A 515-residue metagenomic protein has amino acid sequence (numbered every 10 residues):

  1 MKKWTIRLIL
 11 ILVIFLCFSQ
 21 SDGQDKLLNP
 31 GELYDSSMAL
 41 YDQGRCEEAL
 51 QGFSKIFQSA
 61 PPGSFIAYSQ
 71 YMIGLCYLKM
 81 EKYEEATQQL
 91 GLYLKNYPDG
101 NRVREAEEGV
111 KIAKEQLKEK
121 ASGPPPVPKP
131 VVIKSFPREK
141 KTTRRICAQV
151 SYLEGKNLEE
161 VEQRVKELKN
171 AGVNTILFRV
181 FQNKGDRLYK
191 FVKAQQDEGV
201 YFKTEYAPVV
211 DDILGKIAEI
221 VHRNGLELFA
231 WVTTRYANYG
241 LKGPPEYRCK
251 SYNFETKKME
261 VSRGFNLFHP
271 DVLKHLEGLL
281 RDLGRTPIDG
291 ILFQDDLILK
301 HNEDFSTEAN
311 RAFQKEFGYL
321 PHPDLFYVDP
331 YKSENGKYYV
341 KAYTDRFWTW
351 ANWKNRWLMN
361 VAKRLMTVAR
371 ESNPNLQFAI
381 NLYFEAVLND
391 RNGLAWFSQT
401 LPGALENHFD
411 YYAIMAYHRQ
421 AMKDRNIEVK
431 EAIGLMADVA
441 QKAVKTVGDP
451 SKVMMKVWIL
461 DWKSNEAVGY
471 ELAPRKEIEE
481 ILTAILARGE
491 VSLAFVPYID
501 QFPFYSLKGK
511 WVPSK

Functional and structural regions predicted by a protein language model:
L27, F57-I66, Y93-G109: Short solvent-exposed coil/turn linkers within tandem alpha-helical repeat scaffolds
E139-V150, F229-T286, Y338-F347, Y470-A473 (+1 more regions): Active-site-adjacent "subsite" loops/lids of carbohydrate-active enzymes
E160-R187, R285-G290, A404-Y412, R488 (+1 more regions): Catalytic domains of carbohydrate-active enzymes, especially glycoside hydrolases
A171-V210, G509: Aromatic-lined carbohydrate-binding/catalytic grooves of carbohydrate-active enzymes
T175-V180, I213-K258, L292-I298, N375-Q377: Glycine-rich, aromatic-flanked loop segments that form ligand/cofactor-binding clefts across common enzyme folds
K257-F409, I414-K430: Polysaccharide-binding and catalytic clefts of secreted carbohydrate-active enzymes
G403-K515: Substrate-binding cleft of secreted/luminal carbohydrate-active enzymes
